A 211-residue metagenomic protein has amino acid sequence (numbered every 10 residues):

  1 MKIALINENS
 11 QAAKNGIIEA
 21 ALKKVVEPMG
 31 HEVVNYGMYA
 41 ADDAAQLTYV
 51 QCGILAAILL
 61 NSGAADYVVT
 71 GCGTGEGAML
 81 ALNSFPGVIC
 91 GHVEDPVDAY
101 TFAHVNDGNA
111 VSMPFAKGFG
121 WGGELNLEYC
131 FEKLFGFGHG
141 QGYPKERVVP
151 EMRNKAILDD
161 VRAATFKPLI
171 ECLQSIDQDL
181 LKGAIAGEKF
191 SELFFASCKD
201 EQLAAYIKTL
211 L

Functional and structural regions predicted by a protein language model:
A4-I17, Y100-L210: C-terminal binding/interaction regions
K14-M29: Short, solvent-exposed amphipathic alpha-helices that sit in or adjacent to ligand/effector-binding or catalytic
K14-N15, G53, G75-A81: Short glycine/serine/threonine-rich phosphate/pyrophosphate-binding segments that cradle anionic phosphate groups
M29-A45: A short beta-strand-loop structural module common to alpha/beta enzyme folds
Y49-Y67: Short, structured active-site "lid" loops
A65-G71, C90: A short, small-residue-rich loop immediately preceding and capping a beta-strand
G77-C90, E94-V97: Short Gly/Thr/Asp-enriched flexible loops that form oxyanion-binding sites at enzyme active sites
